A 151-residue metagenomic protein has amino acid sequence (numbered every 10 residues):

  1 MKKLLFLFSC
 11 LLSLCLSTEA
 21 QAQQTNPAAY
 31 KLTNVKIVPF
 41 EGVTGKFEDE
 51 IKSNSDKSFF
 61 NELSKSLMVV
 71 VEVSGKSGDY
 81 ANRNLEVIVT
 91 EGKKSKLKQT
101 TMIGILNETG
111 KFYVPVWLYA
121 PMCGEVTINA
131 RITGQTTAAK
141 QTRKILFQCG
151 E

Functional and structural regions predicted by a protein language model:
M1-L4, T18: Positively charged n-region of N-terminal signal peptides that target proteins for export
L5-L12: Sec-dependent signal peptide hydrophobic core
L12-A20: C-terminal segment of classical bacterial N-terminal signal peptides
A22-K65, G92: Short, compositionally biased P/S/T/A/G/V-rich stretches that sit at domain boundaries
K57-T100: Mature extracytoplasmic domains of secretory-pathway proteins
S64-V70, K111-Y113, T142: Intrinsic-disorder/low-complexity, polar/charged segments enriched in Ser/Thr/Lys/Arg/Asp/Glu/Gln
L97-T136: Short, solvent-exposed, Trp/other aromatic-anchored flexible loops in extracytoplasmic proteins
A138-E151: Edge beta-strands of extracellular beta-sandwich domains
